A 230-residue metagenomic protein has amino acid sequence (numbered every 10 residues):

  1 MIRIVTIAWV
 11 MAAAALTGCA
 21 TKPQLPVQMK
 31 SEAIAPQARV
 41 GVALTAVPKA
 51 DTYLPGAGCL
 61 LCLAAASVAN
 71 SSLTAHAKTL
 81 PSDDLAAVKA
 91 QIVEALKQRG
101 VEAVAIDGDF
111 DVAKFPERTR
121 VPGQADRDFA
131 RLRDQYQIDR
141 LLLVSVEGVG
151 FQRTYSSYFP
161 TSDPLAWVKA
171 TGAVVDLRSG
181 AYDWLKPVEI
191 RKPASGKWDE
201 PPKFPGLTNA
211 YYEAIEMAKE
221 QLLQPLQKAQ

Functional and structural regions predicted by a protein language model:
M1-T21: Sec-dependent bacterial lipoprotein signal peptides
C19-D111, L226-Q230: A structural "domain/chain start" motif
C19-L25, V93, A105-G108, F115-R120 (+2 more regions): Soluble, non-transmembrane catalytic domains of enzymes that act on hydrophobic metabolites at membranes
A20-L25, T119-S179: Surface-exposed short loop/turn segments
P36-V42, D51, R99, Q137-L142 (+2 more regions): Envelope-exposed proteins and targeting segments
T45-K49, S145-Q152, E189-R191: Generic short beta-strand segments
S72-K78, P160-D163, W167-K169, V174-Q224: Short secondary-structure boundary motifs at beta->alpha junctions and helix caps
L85, K89-V93, D126-A130, Y212-I215 (+2 more regions): Extracytoplasmic/secreted envelope proteins and their assembly/folding machinery, especially bacterial periplasmic
